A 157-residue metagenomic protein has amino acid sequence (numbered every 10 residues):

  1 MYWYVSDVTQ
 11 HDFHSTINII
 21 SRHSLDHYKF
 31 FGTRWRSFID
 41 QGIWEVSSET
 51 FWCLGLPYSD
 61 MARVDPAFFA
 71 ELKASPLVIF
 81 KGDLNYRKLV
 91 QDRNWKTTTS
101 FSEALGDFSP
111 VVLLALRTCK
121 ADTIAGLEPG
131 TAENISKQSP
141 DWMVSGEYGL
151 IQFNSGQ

Functional and structural regions predicted by a protein language model:
Y2-Q157: C-terminal functional extensions of proteins
